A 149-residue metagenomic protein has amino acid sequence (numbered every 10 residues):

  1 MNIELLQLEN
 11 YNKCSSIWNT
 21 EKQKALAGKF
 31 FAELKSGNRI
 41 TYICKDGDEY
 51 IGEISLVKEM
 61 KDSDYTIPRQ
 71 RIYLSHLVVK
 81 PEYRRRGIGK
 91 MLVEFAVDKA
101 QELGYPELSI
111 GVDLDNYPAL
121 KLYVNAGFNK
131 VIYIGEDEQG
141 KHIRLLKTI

Functional and structural regions predicted by a protein language model:
M1-E9, T148-I149: Conserved N-terminal entry element of GNAT/NAT acetyltransferase domains
L5-E82, V93-E94, K99: Acetyl-CoA-dependent GNAT
I67-P68, R86, Q139: Non-catalytic, surface-exposed connector residues within folded enzymatic/regulatory domains
K80-E94, L114-K121, N125-A126: Conserved glycine-rich acetyl-CoA-binding loop
R86, L103-P106: Short coil/turn segments at alpha/beta junctions that flank glycine-rich nucleotide-binding fingerprints
P106-S109, D113-L120, V124-A126, I132-I149: C-terminal "cap" of GNAT-fold acetyltransferases
